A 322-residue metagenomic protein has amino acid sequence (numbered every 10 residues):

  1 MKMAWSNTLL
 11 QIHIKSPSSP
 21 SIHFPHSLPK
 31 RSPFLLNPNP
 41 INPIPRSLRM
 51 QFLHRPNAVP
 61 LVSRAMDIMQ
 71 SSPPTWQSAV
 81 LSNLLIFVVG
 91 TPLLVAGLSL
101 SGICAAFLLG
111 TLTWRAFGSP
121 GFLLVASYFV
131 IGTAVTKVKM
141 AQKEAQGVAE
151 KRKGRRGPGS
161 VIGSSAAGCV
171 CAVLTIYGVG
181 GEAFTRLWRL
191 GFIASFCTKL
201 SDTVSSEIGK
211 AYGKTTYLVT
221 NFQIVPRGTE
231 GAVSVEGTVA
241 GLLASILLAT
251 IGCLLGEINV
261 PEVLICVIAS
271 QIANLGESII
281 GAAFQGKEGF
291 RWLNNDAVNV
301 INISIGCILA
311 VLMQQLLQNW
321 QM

Functional and structural regions predicted by a protein language model:
K2-M322: Hydrophobic alpha-helical transmembrane segments
